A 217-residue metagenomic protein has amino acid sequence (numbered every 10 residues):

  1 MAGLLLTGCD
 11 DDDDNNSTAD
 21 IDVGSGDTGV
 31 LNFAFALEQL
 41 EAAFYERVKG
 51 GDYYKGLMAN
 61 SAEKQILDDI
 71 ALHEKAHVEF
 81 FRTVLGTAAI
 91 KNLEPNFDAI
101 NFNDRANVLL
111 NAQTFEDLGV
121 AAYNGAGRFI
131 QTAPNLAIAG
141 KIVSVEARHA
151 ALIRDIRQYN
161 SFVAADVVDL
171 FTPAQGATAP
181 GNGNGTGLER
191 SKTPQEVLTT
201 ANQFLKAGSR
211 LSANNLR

Functional and structural regions predicted by a protein language model:
L4-G8: C-terminal motif of bacterial Sec signal peptides marking the signal peptidase cleavage site
D11-R217: All-alpha RGS (Regulator of G-protein Signaling) helical domain and cognate RGS-like helical scaffolds
